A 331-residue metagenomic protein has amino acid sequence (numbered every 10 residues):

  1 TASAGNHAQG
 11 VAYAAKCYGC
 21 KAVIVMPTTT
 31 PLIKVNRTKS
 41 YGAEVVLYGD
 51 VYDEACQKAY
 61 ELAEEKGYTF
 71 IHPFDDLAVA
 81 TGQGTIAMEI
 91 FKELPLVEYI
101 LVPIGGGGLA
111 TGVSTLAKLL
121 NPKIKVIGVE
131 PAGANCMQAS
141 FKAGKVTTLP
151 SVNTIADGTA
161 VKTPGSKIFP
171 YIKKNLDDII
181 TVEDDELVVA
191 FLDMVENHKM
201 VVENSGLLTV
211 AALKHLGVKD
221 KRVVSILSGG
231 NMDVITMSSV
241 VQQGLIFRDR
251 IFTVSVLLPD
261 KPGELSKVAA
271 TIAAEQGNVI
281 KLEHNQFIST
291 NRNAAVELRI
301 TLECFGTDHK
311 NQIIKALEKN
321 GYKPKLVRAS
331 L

Functional and structural regions predicted by a protein language model:
T1-A2, V25, Y48, F74 (+3 more regions): Structural motif
T1-H7, V102-G106, V182-E183, M200-G206: Active-site nucleophile and cofactor-binding loops and adjacent substrate-binding regions of central metabolic enzymes
T1-T29: Active-site cofactor/substrate anionic-group-binding motifs, chiefly glycine- and Lys/Arg-rich phosphate-binding loops
V11-Y13, Y18, D75-K174, K214-P259 (+1 more regions): Glycine-rich phosphate/pyrophosphate-binding loop at beta-loop-alpha junctions
C20-K58, L62: A glycine-rich helix N-cap at a beta->alpha junction
K58-E65, G82-E89, A134-K142, D177-F191: Acidic-glycine-rich active-site phosphate/pyrophosphate-binding loop
G165-K221: Active-site-adjacent helical/loop segments in soluble small-molecule enzymes
T236-L331: A conserved regulatory-domain signal marking ACT and ACT-like small-molecule sensing domains and adjacent regulatory
